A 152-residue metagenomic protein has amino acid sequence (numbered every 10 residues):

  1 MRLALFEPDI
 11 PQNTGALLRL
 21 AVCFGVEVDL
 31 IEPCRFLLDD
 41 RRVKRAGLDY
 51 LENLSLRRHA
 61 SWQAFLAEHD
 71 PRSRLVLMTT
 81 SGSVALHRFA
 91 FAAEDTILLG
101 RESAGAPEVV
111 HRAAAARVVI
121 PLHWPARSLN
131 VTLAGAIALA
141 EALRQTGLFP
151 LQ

Functional and structural regions predicted by a protein language model:
M1-Q152: Post-transcriptional modification and biogenesis factors for structured RNAs of the translation apparatus
